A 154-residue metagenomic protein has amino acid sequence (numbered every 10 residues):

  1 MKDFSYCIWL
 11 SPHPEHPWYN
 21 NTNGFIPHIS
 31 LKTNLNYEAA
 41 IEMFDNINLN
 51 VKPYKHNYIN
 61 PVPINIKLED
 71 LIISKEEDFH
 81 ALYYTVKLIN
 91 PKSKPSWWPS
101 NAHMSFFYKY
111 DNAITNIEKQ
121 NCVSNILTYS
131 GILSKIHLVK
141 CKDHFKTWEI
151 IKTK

Functional and structural regions predicted by a protein language model:
M1-I66, I73-D78, L82-I132, F145-K154: Basic, often amphipathic N-terminal segments
